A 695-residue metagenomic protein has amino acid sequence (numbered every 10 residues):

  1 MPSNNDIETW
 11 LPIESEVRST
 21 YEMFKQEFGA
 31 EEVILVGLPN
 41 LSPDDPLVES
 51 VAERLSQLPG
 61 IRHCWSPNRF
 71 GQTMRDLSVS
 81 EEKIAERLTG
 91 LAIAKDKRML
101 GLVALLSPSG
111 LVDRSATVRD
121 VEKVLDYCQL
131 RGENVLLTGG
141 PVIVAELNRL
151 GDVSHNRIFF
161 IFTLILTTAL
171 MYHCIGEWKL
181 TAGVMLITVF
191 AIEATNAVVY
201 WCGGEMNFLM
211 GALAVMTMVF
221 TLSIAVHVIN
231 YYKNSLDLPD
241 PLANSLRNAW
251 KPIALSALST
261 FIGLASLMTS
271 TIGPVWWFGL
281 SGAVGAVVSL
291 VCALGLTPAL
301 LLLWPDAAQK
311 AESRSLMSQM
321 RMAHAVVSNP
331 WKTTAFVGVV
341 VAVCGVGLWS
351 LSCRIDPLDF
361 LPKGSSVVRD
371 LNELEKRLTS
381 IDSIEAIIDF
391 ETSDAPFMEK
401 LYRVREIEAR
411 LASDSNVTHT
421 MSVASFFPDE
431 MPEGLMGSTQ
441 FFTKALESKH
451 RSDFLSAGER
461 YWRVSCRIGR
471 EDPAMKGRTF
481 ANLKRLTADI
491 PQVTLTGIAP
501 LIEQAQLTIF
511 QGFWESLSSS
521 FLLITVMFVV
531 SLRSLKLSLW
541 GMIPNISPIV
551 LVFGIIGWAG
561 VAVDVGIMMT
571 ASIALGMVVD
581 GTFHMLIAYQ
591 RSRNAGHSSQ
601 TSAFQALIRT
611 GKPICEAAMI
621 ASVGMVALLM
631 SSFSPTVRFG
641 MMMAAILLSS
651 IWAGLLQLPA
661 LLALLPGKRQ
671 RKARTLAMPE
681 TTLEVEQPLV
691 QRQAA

Functional and structural regions predicted by a protein language model:
M1-T9, M23, P108-D356, E471 (+2 more regions): Membrane-embedded transmembrane helical bundles of large multi-pass transporters/channels
S3-P59, W65: Juxtamembrane extramembrane loops of integral membrane proteins
E16, V33, P330-S448: Juxtamembrane segments of multi-pass membrane proteins
S19, P46-S109, A116, E146-R149 (+2 more regions): Extracytoplasmic
A30, D96-R98, S259, S380-I381 (+2 more regions): Short flexible coil/turn linkers enriched for glycine and charged/polar residues that connect secondary-structure
I34-P39, T89-D126, V135-L136, I384-D394 (+2 more regions): A short beta-strand structural signal in non-transmembrane regions
V48-S56, S115-V124, K400-L411, G477-L486: Short amphipathic alpha-helices in soluble, non-transmembrane regions that often serve as interface/regulatory elements
L55-I61, I272, N329, L378 (+3 more regions): Acidic-histidine catalytic/liganding microenvironments
